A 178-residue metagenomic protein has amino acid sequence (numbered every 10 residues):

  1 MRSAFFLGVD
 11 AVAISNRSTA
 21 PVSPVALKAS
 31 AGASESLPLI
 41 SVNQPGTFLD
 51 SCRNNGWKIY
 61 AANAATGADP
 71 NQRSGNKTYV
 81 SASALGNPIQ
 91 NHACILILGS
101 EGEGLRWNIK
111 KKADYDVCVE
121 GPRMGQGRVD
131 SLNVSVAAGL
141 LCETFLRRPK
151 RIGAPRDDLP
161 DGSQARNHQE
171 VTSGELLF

Functional and structural regions predicted by a protein language model:
M1-F178: Post-transcriptional modification and biogenesis factors for structured RNAs of the translation apparatus
